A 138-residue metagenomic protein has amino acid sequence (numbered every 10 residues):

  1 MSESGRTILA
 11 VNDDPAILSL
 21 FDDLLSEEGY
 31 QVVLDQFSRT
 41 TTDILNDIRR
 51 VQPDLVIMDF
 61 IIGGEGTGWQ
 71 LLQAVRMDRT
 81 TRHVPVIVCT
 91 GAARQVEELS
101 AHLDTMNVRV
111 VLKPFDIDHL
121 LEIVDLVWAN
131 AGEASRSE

Functional and structural regions predicted by a protein language model:
M1-L9, D13-A16, T42, D116-E138: Non-catalytic signal-transmission and effector/linker regions of two-component phosphorelay proteins
V11-N12, D35, V56: Conserved sequence signature across two-component system core domains
D14-F21, G63-G64, Q95: Short acidic/polar segment at the start of the alpha1 helix of CheY-like receiver
P15-D35: Two-component/phosphorelay signaling modules centered on CheY-like receiver
T41, D59-A74: Conserved phosphotransfer microenvironments
R50-I62: Active-site beta3 strand of CheY-like receiver
Q52-D54, T80-P85: His-Asp phosphorelay/catalytic-motif detector in bacterial-type signaling
G66-Q70, T90-L112, D118, E122: Alpha4 helix (beta4-alpha4-beta5 surface) of REC/receiver domains from two-component response regulators
